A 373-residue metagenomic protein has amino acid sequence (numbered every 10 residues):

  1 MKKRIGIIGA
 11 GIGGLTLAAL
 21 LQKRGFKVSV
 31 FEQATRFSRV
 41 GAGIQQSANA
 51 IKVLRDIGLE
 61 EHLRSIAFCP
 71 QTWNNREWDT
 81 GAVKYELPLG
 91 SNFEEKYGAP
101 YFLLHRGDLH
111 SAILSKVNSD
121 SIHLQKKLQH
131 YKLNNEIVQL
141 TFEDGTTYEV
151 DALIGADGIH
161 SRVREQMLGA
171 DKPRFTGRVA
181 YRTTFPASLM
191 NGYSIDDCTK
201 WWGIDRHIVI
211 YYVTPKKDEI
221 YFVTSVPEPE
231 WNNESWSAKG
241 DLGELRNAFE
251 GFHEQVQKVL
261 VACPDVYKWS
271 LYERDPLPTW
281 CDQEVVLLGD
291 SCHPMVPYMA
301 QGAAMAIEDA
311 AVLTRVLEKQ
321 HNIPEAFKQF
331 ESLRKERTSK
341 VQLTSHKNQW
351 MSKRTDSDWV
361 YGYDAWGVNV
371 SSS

Functional and structural regions predicted by a protein language model:
K2-I5, S47-T184, P229-R246: Conserved N-terminal helical subregion
R4, K27, E219-Y221: Residues at the starts of beta-strands that form the adenosine-phosphate
G6-T35, I154-G155, I210, L242-L245 (+1 more regions): Conserved mid-domain beta->alpha element of the FAD-binding
R36-K52: Conserved N-terminal glycine-rich FAD pyrophosphate-binding loop of Rossmann-like flavoproteins
F175-R178, Y193-C198, E219, E254-S270: A short coil-to-beta-strand element that immediately follows conserved catalytic motifs
A187-S194, Q320: Short helix-loop capping/hinge motifs at secondary-structure junctions, enriched in acidic/polar residues
D196-N232, L242, R246-E250, L271: Active-site substrate-recognition segment that forms the wall of the catalytic cavity or substrate channel
S235-Y267, I323: Flavin-binding catalytic cores
